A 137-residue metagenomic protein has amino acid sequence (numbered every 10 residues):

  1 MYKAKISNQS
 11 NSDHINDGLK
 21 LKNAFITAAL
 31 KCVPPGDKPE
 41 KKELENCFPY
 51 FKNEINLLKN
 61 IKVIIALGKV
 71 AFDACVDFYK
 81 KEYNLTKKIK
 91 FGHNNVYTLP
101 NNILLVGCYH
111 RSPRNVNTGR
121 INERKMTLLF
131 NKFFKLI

Functional and structural regions predicted by a protein language model:
M1-I137: A polyanion-binding, active-site-adjacent surface
